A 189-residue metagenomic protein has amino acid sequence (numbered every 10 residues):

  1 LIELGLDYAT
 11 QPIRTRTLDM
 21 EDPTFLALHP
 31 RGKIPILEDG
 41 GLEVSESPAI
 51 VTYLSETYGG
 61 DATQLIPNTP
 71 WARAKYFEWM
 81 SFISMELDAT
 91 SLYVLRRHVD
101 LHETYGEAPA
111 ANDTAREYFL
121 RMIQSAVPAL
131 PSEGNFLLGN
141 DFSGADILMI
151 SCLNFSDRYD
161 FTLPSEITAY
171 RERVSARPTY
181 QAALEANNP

Functional and structural regions predicted by a protein language model:
I2-A110: GST-like domain detector, emphasizing the conserved glutathione-binding G-site in the N-terminal thioredoxin-like
T15-R16, Y170, N188: Conserved beta-strand edge residues that scaffold enzyme active sites
E21, A27, M149, A176 (+1 more regions): Phosphate-coordinating loops and pocket residues in cytosolic domains that bind phosphorylated ligands
R31, D61, S132-E133, R177: Structured helix-beta-strand junction loops
S55, C152-L153, L184: Active-site-flanking alpha-helical
A62-N68, T90-Y93, N135-N140, Q181-A186: Short, hydrophobic secondary-structure boundary micro-motifs
W79, I83-A176: GST-like fold's C-terminal all-alpha helical module
F119, P178-P189: Charged/polar, low-hydrophobicity segments characteristic of intrinsically disordered regions and flexible loops
